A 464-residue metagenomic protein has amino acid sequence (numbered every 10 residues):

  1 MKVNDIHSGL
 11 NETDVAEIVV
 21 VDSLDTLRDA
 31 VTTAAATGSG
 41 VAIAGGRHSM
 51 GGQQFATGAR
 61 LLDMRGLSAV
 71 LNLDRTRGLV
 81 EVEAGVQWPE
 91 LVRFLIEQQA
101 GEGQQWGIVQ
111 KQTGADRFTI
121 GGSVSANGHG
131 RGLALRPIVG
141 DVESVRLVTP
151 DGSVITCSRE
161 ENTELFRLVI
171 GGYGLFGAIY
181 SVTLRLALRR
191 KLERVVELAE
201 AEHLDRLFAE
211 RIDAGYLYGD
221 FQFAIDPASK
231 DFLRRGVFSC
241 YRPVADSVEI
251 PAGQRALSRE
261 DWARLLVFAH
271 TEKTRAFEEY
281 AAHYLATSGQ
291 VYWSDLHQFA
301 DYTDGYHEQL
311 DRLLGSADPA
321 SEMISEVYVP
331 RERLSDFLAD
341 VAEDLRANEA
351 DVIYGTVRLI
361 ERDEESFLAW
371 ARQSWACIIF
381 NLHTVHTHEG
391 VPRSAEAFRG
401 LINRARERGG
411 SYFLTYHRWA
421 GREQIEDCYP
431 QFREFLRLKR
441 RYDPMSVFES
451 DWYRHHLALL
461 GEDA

Functional and structural regions predicted by a protein language model:
M1-A464: Noncatalytic alpha-helical scaffold of FAD-dependent oxidoreductases
